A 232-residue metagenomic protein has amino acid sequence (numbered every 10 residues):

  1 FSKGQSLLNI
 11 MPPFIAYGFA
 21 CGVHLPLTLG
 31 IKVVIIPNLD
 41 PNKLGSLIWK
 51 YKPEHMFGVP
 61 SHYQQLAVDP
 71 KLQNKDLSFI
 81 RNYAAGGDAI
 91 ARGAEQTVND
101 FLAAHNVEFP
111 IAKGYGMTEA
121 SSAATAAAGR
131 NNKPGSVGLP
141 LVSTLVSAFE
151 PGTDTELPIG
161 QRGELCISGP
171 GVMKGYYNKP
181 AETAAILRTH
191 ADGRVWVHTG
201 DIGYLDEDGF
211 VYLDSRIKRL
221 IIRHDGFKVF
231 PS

Functional and structural regions predicted by a protein language model:
F1-S6, P13-H55, D69: Conserved AMP-binding/adenylation subdomain of ANL enzymes
Q5-S6, R81-N82, E164: Residues that mark the start of a beta-strand
P53-G58, A67-P134, L145: Gly/Ser/Thr-rich phosphate-binding loop
S61-Y63, I90, V172: Alpha-helix capping/helix-boundary segments
L139-S143, V197: Short coil-to-beta-strand transition motifs
T155-G160, C166-P231: Conserved ATP-binding/catalytic segment of the ANL
